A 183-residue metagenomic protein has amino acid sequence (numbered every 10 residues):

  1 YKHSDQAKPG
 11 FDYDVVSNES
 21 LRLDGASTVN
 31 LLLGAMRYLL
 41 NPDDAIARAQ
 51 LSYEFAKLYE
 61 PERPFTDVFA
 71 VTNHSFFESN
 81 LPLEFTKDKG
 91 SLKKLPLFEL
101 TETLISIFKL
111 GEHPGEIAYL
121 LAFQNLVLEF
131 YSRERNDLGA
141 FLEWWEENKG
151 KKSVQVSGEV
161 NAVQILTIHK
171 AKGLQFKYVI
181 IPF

Functional and structural regions predicted by a protein language model:
Y1, L92-F108: Core structural elements
Y1-R48, S106-G111, A118-K151, Q155-I180: Conserved motor-region signature of P-loop NTPase helicases/translocases
D24, L92-P96, G115: A generic short alpha-helical patch detector that favors 3-5-residue windows in or near N-terminal regions
N30-H74: Metal-dependent DNA phosphodiester-chemistry modules and their immediately adjacent helices/loops in DNA-processing
E62-N80, S153-A162: Charged/polar, low-hydrophobicity segments characteristic of intrinsically disordered regions and flexible loops
V71-E99: Charge-patterned, long linear interaction tracts outside catalytic cores
K89, K93, E112, S157: Residue-level marker of regulatory loop/turn positions in helix-turn-helix DNA-binding domains and in histidine
